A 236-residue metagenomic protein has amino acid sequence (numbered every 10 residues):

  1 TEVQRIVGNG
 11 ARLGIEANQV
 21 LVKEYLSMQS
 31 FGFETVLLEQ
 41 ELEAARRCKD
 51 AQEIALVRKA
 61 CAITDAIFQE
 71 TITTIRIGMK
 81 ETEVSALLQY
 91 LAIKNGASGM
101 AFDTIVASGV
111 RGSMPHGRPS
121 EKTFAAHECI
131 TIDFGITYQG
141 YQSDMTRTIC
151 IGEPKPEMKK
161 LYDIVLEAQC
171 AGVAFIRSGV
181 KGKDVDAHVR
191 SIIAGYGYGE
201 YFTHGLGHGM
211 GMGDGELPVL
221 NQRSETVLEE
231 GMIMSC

Functional and structural regions predicted by a protein language model:
T1-C236: Active-site neighborhoods and metal-handling regions in enzymes and metal-associated proteins
